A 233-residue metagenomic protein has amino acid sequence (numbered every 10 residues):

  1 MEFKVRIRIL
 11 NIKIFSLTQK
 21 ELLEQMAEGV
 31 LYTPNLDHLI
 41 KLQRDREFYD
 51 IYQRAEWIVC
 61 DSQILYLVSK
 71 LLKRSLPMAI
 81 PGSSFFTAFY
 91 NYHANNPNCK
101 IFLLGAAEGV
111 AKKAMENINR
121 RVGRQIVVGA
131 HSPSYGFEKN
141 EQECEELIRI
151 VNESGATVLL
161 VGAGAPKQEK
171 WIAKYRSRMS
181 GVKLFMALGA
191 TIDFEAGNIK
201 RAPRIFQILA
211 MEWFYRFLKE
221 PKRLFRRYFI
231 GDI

Functional and structural regions predicted by a protein language model:
M1-S84: N-terminal nucleotide/polyanion-binding subdomain common to many enzyme families
E28, P97-C99, S180-L184: A short helix->loop->beta-strand "cap" motif at the edges of active sites that frequently abuts
L36-L39, I64, A163-Q168, T191-I192: Short glycine-rich anion-binding loops that position phosphate/pyrophosphate groups of nucleotides and phosphorylated
I64-L71, R201-I233: A transmembrane-helix-recognition feature enriched in membrane-embedded lipid enzymes and envelope glyco-/phospholipid
K70-S154: Conserved beta-alpha
M115, E169-R178: Short Gly/Thr/Asp-enriched flexible loops that form oxyanion-binding sites at enzyme active sites
P133-E138, G181-K219: Short, flexible loop segments at boundaries between secondary-structure elements
V151-L160, G164-A165: Proline-aspartate-enriched helix->loop->beta-strand connector
